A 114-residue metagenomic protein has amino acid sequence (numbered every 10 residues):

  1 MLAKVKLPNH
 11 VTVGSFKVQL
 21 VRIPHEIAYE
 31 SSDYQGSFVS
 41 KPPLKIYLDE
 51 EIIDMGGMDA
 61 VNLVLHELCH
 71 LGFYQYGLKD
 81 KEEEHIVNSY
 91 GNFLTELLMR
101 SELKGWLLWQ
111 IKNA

Functional and structural regions predicted by a protein language model:
M1-M58, Q75-A114: Metalloprotease/metallohydrolase-associated module, dominated by Zn2+-dependent proteases
N62-Y74: Active-site recognition of the HExxH zinc-binding catalytic motif
